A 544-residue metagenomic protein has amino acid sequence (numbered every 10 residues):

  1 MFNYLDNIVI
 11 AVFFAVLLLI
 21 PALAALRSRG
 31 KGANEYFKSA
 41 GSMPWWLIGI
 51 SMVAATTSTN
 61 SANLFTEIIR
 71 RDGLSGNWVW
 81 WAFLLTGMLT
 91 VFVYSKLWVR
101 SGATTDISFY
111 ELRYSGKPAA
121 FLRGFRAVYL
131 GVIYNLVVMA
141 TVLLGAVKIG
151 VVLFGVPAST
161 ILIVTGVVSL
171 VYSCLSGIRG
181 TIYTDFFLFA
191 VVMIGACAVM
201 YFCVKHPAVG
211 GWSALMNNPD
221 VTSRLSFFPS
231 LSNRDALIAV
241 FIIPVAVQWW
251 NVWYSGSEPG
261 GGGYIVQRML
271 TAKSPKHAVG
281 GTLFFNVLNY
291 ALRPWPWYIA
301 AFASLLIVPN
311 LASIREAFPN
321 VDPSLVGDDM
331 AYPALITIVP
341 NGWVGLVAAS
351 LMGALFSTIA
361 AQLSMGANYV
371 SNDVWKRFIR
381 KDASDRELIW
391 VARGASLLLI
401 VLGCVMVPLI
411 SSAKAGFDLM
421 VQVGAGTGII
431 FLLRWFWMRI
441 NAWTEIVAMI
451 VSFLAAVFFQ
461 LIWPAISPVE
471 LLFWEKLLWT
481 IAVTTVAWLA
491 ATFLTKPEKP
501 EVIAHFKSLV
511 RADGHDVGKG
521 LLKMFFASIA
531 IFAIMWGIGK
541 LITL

Functional and structural regions predicted by a protein language model:
M1-L544: Membrane-embedded helix-loop-helix hairpins and adjacent transmembrane boundary segments in multi-pass transporters
